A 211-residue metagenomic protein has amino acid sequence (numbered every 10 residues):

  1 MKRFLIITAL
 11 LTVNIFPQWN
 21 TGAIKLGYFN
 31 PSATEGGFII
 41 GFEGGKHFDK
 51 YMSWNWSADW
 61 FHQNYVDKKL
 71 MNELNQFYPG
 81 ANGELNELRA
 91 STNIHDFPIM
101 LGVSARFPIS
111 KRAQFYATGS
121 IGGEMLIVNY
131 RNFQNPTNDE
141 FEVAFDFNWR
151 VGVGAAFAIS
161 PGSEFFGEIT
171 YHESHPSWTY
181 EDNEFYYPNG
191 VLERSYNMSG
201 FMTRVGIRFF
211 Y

Functional and structural regions predicted by a protein language model:
F4-V13: Sec-dependent N-terminal signal peptides
Q18-L26: Cleaved targeting-peptide boundary
N20, G36-I40, N93-I99, V143-W149 (+1 more regions): Residues that define the transmembrane beta-barrel architecture of outer-membrane proteins
I24, I40-F42, I99-V103, A117 (+3 more regions): Membrane-embedded beta-strands of outer-membrane beta-barrel proteins, especially the hydrophobic/small aromatic
G27-N30, L85-S91, Q134-F141, P188-R194: Extracellular loop and loop/strand-boundary signature of outer-membrane beta-barrel proteins
Y28-E43, K69, A144: Surface-exposed strand-loop-strand hairpins of Gram-negative outer-membrane beta-barrel proteins
K46-Q134, I159-G162, M198-Y211: Gram-negative (and chloroplast) outer-membrane scaffold detector with strong preference for beta-barrel transmembrane
V66-D67, V151, A158-Y211: Predominantly the C-terminal beta-signal and adjacent terminal strand-loop region of outer-membrane beta-barrel
